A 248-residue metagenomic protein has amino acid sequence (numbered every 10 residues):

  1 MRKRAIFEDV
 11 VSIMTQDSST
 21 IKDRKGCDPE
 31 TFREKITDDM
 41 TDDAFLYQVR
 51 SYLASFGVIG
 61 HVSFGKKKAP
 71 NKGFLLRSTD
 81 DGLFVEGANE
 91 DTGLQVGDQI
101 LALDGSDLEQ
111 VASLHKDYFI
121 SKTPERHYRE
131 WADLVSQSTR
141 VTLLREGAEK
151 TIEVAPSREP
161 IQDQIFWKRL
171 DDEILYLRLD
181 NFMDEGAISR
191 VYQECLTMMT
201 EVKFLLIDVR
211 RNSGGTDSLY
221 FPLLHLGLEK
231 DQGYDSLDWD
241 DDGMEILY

Functional and structural regions predicted by a protein language model:
M1-F204, R211-S213: Flexible, low-complexity junctional segments that flank or bridge functional domains
T200-Y248: Glycine- and acidic-residue-enriched helix-capping/beta->alpha junction motif
